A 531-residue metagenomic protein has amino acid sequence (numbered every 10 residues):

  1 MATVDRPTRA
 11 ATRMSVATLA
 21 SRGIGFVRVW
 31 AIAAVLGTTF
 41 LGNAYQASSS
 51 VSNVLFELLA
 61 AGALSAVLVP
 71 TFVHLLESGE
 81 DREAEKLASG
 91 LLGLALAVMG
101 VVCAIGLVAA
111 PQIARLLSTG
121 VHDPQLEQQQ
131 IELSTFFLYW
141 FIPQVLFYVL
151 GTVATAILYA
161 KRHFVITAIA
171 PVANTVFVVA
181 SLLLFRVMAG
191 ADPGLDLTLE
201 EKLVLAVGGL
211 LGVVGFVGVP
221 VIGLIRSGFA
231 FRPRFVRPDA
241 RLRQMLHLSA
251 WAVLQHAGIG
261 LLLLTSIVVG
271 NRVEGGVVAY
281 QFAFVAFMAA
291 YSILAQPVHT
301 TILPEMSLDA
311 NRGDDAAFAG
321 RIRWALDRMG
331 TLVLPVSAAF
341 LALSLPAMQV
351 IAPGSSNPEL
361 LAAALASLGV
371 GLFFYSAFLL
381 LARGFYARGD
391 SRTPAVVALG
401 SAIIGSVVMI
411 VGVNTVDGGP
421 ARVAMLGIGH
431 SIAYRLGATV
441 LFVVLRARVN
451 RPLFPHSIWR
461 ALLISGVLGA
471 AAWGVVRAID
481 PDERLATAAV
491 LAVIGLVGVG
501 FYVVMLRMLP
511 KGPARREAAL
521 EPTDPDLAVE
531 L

Functional and structural regions predicted by a protein language model:
M1-L531: Membrane-embedded alpha-helical bundles of multi-pass transporters/translocases, especially carrier/permease families
